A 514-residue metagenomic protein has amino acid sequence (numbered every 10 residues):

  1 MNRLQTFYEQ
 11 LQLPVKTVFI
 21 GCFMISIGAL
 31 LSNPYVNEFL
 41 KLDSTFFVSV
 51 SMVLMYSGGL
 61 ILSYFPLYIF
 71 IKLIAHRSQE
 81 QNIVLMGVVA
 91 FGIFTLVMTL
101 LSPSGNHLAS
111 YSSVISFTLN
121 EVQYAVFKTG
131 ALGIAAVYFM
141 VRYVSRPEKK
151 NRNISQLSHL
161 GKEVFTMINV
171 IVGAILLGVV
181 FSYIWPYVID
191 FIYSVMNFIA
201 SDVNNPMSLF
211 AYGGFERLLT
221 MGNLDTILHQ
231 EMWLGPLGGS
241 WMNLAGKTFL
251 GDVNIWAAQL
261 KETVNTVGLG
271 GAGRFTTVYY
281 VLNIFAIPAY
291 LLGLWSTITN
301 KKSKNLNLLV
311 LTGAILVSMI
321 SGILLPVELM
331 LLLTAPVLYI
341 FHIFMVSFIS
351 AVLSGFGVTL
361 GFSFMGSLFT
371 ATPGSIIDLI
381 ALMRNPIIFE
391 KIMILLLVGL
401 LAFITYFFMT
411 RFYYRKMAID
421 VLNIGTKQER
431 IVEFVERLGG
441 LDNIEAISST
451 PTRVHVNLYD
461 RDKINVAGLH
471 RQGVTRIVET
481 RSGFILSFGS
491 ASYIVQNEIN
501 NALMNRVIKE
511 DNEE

Functional and structural regions predicted by a protein language model:
R3-I154, G161, T334-H342, S347-F356 (+3 more regions): Early transmembrane hairpin of solute transport permeases
S32-M55, L96-F127, Q156, D190-A200 (+2 more regions): Inter-helical loop and helix-membrane interface segments of multi-pass membrane transporters/permeases
N33, N37, V48-S51, A257-V264 (+2 more regions): Transmembrane alpha-helical segments and their short flanking loops that form helix-hairpins/helix-helix interfaces
F46-V50, L60, K162-I168, A200-A211 (+4 more regions): Membrane-interfacial loop-to-helix junctions in multi-pass transporters
Y64-R77, A131-K150, Q230, F275-K302 (+1 more regions): Transmembrane alpha-helical segments in integral membrane proteins
G178-T248: Aromatic-rich transmembrane-lumenal/periplasmic boundary elements in polytopic membrane proteins
H229-M232, G238-L244, W256-A286: Individual transmembrane alpha-helix segments
V432-E514: Structured cytosolic domains appended to multi-pass membrane proteins
